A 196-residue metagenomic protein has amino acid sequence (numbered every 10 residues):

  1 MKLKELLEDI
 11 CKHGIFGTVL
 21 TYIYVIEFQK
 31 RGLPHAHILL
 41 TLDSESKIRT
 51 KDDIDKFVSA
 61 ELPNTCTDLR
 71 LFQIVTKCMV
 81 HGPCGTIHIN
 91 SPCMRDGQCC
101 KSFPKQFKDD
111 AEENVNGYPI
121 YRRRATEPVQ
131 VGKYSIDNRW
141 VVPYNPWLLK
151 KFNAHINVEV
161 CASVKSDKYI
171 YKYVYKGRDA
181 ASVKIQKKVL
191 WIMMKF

Functional and structural regions predicted by a protein language model:
M1-F196: Extended, structured polyanion-binding interfaces
